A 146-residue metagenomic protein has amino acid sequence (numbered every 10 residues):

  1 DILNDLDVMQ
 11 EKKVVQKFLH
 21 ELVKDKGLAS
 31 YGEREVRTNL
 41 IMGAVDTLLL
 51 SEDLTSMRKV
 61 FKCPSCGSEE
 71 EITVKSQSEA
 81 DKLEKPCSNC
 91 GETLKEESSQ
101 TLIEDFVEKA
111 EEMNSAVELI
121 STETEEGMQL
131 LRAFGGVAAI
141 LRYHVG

Functional and structural regions predicted by a protein language model:
D1-G146: Terminal alpha-helical anchor/extension segments at protein ends
